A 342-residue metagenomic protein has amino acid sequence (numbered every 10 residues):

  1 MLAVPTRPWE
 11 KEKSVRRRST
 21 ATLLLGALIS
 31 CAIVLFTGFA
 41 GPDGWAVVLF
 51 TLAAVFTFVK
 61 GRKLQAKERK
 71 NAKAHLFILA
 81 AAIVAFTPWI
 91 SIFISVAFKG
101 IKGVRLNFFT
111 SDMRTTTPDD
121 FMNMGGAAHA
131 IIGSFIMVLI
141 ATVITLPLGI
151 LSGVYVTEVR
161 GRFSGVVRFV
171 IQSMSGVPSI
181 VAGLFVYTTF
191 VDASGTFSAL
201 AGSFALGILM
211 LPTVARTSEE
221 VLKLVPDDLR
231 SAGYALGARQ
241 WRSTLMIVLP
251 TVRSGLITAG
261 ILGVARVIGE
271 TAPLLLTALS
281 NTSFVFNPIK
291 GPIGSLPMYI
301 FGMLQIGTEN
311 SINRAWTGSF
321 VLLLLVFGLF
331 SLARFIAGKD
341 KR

Functional and structural regions predicted by a protein language model:
G38, P42-L49, M124-Y155: Transmembrane alpha-helix signature in integral membrane proteins
T57, L222-K223, Y234, T258-I261 (+1 more regions): C-terminal transmembrane helix and the adjacent membrane-cytosol boundary/short C-terminal tail of inner/organellar
V59-K67, A141-I171, L184, R334-G338: Transmembrane-helix boundary motif in ABC transporter permease subunits
I92-N123, S283-I289: Short membrane-interfacial helix/loop motifs at transmembrane-helix boundaries
Q172-G207: Generic hydrophobic transmembrane alpha-helix motif, especially the helices
Q240-A278: Transmembrane alpha-helices
L274-L323: Interhelical loop and adjacent transmembrane-helix boundary motif in polytopic membrane transport permeases
